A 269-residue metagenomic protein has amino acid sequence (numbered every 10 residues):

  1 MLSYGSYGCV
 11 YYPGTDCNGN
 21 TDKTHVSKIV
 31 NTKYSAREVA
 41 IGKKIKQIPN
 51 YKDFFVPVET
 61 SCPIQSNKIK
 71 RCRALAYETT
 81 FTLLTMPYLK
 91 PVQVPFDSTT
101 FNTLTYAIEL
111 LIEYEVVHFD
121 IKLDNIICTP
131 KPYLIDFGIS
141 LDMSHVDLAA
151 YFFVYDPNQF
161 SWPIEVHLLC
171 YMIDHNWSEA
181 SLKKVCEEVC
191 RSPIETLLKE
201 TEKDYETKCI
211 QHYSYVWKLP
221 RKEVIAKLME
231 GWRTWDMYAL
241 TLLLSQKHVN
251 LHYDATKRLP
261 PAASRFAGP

Functional and structural regions predicted by a protein language model:
Y4-I64: ATP-binding glycine-rich loop module of kinase domains
K23, T80-T82, K131: Residues on conserved beta-strands of the protein kinase catalytic domain
K46, N50-F101, V146-A149: Conserved structural core of kinase catalytic domains
T99-L110: Conserved alphaE helix
I112-T129: Catalytic-loop of the protein kinase fold
Y133-H252: C-lobe/activation-segment region of protein kinase-like
A255-P269: Conserved C-terminal C-lobe helix
